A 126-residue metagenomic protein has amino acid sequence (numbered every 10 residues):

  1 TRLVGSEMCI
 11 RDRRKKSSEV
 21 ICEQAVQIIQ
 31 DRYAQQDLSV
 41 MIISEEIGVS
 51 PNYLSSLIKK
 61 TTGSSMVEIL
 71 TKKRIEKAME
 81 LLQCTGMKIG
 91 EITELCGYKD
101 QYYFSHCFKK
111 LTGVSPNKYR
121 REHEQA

Functional and structural regions predicted by a protein language model:
T1-I10: Single conserved hydrophobic/aromatic residue that forms the stacking wall/gate of nucleotide- or nucleobase-binding
D12-R13, E91: A ubiquitous short alpha-helical element
K15-D37, E46-I47, T71-M87: A short, Lys/Arg-enriched amphipathic alpha-helix from helix-turn-helix/homeodomain DNA-binding modules
V26-Q30, H106, E122: Recognition helices and adjacent regulatory flanks at domain boundaries
L38-S39, R120-R121: Short, hydrophobic secondary-structure boundary micro-motifs
M41-L70, L95-S115: Basic/polar phosphate-binding segments, predominantly the helix-turn-helix DNA-binding elements of transcriptional
K60-K99, R121-A126: Terminal helix-turn-helix DNA-binding modules in bacterial transcription factors
